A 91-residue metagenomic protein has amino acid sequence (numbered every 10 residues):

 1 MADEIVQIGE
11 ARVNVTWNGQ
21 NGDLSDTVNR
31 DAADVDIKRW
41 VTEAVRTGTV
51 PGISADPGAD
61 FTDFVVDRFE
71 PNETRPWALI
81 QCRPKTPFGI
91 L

Functional and structural regions predicted by a protein language model:
M1-V15: Charged, low-complexity intrinsically disordered regulatory segments in eukaryotic signaling
V6-E10, N21, R75-L79: A general secondary-structure signal for short beta-strands and their flanking turns/coil in non-transmembrane regions
N14-T16, D23, V65: Ser/Thr- (and often Asn-) enriched beta-sheet segments in non-cytosolic proteins
G19-K38: Short, contiguous acidic and Ser/Thr-rich linear segments
A32-D60: Acidic, aromatic-enriched beta-alpha/helix-loop junctions
V50-L91: Short, mixed-charge low-complexity intrinsically disordered segments
